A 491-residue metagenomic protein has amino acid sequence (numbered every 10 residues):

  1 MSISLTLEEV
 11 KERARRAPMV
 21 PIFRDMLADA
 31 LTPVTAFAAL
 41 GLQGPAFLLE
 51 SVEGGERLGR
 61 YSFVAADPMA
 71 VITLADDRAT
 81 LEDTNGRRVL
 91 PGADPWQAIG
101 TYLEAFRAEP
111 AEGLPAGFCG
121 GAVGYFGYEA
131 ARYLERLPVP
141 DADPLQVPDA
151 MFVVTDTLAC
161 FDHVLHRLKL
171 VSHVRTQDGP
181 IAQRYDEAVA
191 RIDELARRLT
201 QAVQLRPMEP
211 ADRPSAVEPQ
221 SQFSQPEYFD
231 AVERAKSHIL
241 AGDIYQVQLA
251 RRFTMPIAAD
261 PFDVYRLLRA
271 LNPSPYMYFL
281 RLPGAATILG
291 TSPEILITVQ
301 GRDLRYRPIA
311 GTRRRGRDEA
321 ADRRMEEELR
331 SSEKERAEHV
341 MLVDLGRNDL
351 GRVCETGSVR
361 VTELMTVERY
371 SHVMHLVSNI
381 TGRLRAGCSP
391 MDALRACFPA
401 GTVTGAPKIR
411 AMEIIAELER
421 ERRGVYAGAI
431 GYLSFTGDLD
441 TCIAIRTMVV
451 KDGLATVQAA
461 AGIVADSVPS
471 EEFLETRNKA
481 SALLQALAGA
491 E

Functional and structural regions predicted by a protein language model:
M1-E491: Extended alpha-helical targeting/anchoring segments, especially N-terminal organellar/secretory targeting helices
